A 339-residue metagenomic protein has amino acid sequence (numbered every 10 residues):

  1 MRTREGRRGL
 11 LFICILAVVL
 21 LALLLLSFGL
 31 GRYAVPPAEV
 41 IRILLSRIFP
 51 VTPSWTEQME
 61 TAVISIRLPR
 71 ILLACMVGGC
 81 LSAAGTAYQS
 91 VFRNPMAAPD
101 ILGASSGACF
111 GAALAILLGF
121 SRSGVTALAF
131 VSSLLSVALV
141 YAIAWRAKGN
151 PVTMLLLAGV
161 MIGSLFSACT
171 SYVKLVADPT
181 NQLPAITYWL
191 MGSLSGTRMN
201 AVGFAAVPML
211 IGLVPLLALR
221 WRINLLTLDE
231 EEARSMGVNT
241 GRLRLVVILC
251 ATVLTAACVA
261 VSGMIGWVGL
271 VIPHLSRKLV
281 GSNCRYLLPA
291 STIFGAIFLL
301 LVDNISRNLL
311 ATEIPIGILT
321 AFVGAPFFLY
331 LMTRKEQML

Functional and structural regions predicted by a protein language model:
M1-L339: Alpha-helical transmembrane segments in inner-membrane proteins
